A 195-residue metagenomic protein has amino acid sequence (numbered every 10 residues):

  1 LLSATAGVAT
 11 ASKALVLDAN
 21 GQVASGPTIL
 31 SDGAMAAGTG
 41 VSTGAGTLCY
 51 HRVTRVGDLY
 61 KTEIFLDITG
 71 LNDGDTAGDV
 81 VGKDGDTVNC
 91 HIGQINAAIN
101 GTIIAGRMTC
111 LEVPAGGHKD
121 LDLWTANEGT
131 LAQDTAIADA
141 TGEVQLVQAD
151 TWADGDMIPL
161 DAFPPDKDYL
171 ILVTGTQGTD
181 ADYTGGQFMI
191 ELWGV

Functional and structural regions predicted by a protein language model:
L1-L59, G129-L131: Intrinsic low-complexity, repeat-rich intrinsically disordered segments enriched in small/flexible residues
T43-D86: Extracellular receptor-binding modules and their adjoining Ser/Thr/Gly/Asp/Asn-rich linkers
V53-R55, Q177-V195: C-terminal interaction-tip segments
T62-I64, I104, G186-E191: Hydrophobic residues positioned within well-ordered beta-strands of beta-sheet architectures
A77-D79, I92-I95, I158-D161: Beta-strand-rich interaction surfaces with strong enrichment in secreted/lumenal proteins
D86-T125, E191-W193: Beta-rich globular "head" domains
A115-P159: Terminal beta-strand-rich extracellular "head" domains that mediate receptor/glycan or other ligand binding
D161-A181: Noncatalytic modules at the cell exterior or secretory-pathway interfaces, chiefly beta-strand-rich lectin/adhesion
